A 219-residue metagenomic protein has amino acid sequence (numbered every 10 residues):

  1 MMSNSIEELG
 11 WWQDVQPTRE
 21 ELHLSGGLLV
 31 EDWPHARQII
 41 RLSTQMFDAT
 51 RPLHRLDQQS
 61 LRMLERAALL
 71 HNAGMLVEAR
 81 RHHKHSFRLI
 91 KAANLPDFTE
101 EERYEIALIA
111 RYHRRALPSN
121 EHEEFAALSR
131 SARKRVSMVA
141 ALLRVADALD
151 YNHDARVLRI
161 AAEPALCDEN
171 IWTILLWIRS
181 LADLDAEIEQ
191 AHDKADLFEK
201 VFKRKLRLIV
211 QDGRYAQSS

Functional and structural regions predicted by a protein language model:
M2-N4: Terminal amphipathic helices with adjacent charged low-complexity linkers/tails
L9-R19, L61, P164-E169: Flexible hinge/switch segments at interdomain interfaces of large molecular machines
L22-G27, H35, R41, F47-A162: Divalent metal-dependent catalytic cores for phosphoryl transfer on phosphate-bearing substrates
A68, L176-S180, V210: Flexible glycine-/small-residue-rich
C167-W172, K200-F202: Short flexible coil/turn linkers enriched for glycine and charged/polar residues that connect secondary-structure
T173-A191: A short interface-forming secondary-structure element
A186-K205: Short, non-transmembrane amphipathic alpha-helical segments
F202-S218: A short amphipathic beta-strand at an alpha->beta junction
